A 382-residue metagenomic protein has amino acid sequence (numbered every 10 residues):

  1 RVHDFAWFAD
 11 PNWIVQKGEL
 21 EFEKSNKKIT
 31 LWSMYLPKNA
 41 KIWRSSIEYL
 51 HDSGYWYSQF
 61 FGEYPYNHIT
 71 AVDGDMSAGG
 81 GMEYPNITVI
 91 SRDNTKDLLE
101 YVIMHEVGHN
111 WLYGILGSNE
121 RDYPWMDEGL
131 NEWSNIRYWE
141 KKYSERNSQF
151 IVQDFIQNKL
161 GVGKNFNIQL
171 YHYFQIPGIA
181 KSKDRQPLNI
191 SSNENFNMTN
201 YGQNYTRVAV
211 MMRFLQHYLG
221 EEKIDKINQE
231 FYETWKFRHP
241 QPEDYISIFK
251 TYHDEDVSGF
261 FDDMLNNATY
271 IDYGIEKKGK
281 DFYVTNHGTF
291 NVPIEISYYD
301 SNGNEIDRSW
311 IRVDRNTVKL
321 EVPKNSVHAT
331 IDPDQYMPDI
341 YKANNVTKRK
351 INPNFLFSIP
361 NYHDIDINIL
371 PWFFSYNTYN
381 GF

Functional and structural regions predicted by a protein language model:
R1-M104, W133, E145: Hydrophobic helix-coil surface modules that form long, contiguous segments used for peptide/substrate interaction
S25-T30, G79-G81, H105-N110, I176-S192: Active-site-adjacent bridging/hinge elements
L36-S45, D93, E120-R121, N197-Y201 (+2 more regions): Second-shell loop/turn segments in exported
D73-D75, N94-L98, F174, K181-N200 (+2 more regions): Active-site-adjacent structural elements in folded domains
I90-N167, N228: Zinc-dependent metallopeptidase catalytic helix centered on the HExxH motif and its immediate flanking segment
M198-F282: Amphipathic alpha-helical substructures
V257-S258, I271-P333: Beta-strand-rich binding/interaction modules
S309-D314, V318-N325, D332-F382: Outer-membrane beta-barrel initiation region
